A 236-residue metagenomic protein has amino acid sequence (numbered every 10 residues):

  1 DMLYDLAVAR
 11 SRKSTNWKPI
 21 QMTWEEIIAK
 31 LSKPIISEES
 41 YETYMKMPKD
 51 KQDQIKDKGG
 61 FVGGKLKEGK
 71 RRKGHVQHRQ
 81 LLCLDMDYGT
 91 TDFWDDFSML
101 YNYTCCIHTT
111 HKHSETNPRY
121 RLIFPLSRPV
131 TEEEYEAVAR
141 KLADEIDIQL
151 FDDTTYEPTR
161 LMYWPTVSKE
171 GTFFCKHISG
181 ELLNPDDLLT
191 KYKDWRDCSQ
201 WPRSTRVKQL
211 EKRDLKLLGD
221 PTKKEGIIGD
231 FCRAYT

Functional and structural regions predicted by a protein language model:
D1-E39, K49, R128, L142-R213: Catalytic "initiation/cleavage/transfer" segments centered on a nucleophilic residue and adjacent nucleic-acid-engaging
D1-Y120, P125-K141, K216-T236: Signature for HUH/AEP ssDNA processing cores
